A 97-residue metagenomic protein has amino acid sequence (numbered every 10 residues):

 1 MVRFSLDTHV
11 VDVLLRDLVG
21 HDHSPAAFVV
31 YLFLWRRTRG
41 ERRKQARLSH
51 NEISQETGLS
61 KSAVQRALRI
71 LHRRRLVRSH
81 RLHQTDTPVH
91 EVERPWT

Functional and structural regions predicted by a protein language model:
M1, F33, R73, R94-T97: Charged low-complexity intrinsically disordered patches
M1-E56: Short recognition helix of helix-turn-helix/winged-helix DNA-binding domains
G20, R37-R94: Winged helix-turn-helix DNA-binding recognition segment
